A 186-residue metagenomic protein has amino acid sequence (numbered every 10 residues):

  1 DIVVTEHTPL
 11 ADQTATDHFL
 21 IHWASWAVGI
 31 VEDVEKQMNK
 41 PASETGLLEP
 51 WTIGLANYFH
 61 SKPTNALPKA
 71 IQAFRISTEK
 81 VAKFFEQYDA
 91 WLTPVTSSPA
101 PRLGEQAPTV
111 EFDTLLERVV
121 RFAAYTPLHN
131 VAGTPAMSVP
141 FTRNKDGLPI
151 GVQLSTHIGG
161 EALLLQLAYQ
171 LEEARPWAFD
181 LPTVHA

Functional and structural regions predicted by a protein language model:
D1-I21, H60-S61, A66: Gly/Ser-rich, acidic/histidine-flanked active-site/gating loops
T14-W26, A107-T109, V152-L154: Short low-complexity, flexible loop/linker segments enriched in glycine and/or proline with clustered acidic
A24-A82, P94, S98, L103 (+1 more regions): Short helix-loop capping/hinge segments that flank enzyme active sites or metal/cofactor-binding pockets
L67-P68, Q72, E79-A82, N130-A186: Structural helix-boundary/capping segments
F85: Basic phosphate/pyrophosphate-binding loop/patch that engages nucleotide-derived ligands
D89-A90: Short, Asp-centered acidic motifs that coordinate Mg2+ and/or phosphate in catalytic or ligand-binding sites
P101-F122: Short, surface-exposed loop/helix-turn segments at secondary-structure junctions that function as lids/hinges flanking
V119-A132: Hydrophobic alpha-helical segments in the ANL/AMP-binding
